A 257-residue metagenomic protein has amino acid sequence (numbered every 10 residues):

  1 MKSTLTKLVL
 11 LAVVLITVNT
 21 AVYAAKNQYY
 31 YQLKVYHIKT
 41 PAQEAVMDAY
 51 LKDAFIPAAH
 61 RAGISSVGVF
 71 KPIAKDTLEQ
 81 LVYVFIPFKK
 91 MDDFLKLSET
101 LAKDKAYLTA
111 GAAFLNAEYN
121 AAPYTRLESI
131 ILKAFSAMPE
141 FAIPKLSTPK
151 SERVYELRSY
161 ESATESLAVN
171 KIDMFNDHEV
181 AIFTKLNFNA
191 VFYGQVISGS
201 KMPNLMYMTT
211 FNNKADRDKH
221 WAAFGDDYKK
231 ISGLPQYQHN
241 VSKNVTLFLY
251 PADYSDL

Functional and structural regions predicted by a protein language model:
M1-Q28: Bacterial Sec-dependent N-terminal signal peptides
Y23-L108, A112-K229, Q238-L257: Short S/T/G/P-rich N-terminal loop/turn motif that feeds into the first structured element of a domain
